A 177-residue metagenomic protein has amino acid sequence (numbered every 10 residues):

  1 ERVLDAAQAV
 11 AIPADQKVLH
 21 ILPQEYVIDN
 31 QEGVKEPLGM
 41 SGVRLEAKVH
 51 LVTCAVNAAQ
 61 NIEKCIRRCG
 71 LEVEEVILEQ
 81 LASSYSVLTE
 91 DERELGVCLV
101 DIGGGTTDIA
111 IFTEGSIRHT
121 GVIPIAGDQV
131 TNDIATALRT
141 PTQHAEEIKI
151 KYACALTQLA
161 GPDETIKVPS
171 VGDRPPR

Functional and structural regions predicted by a protein language model:
E1-L99, I117-R118, L138-R177: Nucleotide/phosphate-binding catalytic cleft detector across ATP-hydrolyzing and phosphate-transferring enzymes
V49, L95-A137: Glycine-rich phosphate-binding loop of actin/hexokinase-like ATP-binding domains
